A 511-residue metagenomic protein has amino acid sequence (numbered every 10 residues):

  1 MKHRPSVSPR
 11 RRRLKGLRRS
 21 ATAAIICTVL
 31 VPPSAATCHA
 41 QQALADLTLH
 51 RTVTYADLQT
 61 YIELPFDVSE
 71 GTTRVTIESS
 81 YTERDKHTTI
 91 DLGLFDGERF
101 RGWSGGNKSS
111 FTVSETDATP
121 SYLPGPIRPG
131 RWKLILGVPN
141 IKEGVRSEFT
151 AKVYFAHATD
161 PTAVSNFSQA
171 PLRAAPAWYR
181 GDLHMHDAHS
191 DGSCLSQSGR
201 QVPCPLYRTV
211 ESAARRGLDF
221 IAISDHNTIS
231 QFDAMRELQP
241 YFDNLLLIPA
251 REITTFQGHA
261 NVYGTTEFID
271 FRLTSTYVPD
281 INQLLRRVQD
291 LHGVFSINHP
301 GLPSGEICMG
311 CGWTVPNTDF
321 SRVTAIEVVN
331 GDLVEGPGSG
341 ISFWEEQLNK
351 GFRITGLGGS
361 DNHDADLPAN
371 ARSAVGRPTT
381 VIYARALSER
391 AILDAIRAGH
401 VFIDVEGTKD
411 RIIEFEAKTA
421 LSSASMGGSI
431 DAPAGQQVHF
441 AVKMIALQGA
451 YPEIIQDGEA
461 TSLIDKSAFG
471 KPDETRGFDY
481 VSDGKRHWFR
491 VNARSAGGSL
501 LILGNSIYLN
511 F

Functional and structural regions predicted by a protein language model:
C38-T72, P161-S190, E211: Non-catalytic extracellular/lumenal accessory regions of secreted precursors
L44-L58, Y81-T119, A460: Surface-exposed beta-strand/loop patches in noncatalytic accessory domains and peripheral targeting/linker segments
P65-R84, L123, W132-G137, V438-K443: Hydrophobic beta-strand segments within beta-rich accessory/binding domains
Y81, I135-K142, N492-G497: Short beta-strand-plus-loop segments that form exposed binding edges in beta-rich domains
H87-I90, K142-F155: Edge beta-strands of jelly-roll/beta-sandwich modules across compartments, strongly enriched in secreted/luminal
G93-S147, F469-D479: Noncatalytic accessory or regulatory domains flanking protease catalytic cores in secreted, cell-surface, and selected
A156-A158, T355, A365-F511: C-terminal functional module detector
N166-I307, G312-T314, D319-S321, E327-W344 (+2 more regions): A metal-dependent hydrolase metal-coordination microenvironment
